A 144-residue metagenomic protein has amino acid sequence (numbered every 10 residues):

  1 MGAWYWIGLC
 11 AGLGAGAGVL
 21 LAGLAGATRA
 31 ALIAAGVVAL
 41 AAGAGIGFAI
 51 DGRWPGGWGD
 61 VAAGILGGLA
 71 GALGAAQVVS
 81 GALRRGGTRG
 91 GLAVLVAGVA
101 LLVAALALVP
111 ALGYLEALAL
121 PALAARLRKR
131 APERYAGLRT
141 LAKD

Functional and structural regions predicted by a protein language model:
A3-G26: N-terminal signal-anchor/start-transfer transmembrane helix
A15-G18, G67-A76, A119-A131: Alpha-helical transmembrane segments and their membrane-interface exit regions
V19-G26, G45-R53, A100-L108: Hydrophobic alpha-helical transmembrane segments
A27-A42, G59-L66, R85-V96: Cytoplasmic-side transmembrane-helix entry/capping segments in multi-pass membrane proteins
A42-A44, V94-A104, P121: Hydrophobic, membrane-inserted alpha-helices
G52-R84: Alpha-helical transmembrane-segment detector that highlights a single hydrophobic TM helix and its immediate
G57-I65, L108-L120: Loop-to-transmembrane alpha-helix initiation sites
L127-D144: Short, highly charged, low-complexity non-transmembrane loops/tails of multi-pass membrane proteins
